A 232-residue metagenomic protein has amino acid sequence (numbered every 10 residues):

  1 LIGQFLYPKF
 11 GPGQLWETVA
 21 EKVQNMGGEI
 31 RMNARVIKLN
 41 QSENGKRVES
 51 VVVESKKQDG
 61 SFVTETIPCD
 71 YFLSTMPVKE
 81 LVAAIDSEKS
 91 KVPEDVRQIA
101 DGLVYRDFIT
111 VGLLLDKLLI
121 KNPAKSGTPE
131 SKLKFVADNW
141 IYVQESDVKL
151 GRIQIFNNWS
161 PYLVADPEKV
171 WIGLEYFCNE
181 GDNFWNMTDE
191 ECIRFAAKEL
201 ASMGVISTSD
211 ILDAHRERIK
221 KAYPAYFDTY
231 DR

Functional and structural regions predicted by a protein language model:
L1-Q41, P68: Active-site/ligand-binding neighborhood in enzyme catalytic cores
I2-G3, I99, A137, K149 (+2 more regions): Glycine-rich, flexible loop/turn motifs
I2-Q4, Y176-D182, R218-A222: Short, local alpha-helical segments
P8, A34-G204: Mid-domain catalytic core of redox enzymes that form a hydrophobic substrate pocket/lid adjacent to a catalytic redox
P8, D210-I211, A222-A225: Proline-rich low-complexity regions
G27, T75, L150, T208-I211: A generic structural signal for alpha->beta connector loops
R31, F108, I206-R218: A short coil-to-beta-strand element that immediately follows conserved catalytic motifs
S160-P167, I219-R232: FAD-binding beta-loop-beta segment adjacent to the flavin cofactor pocket
